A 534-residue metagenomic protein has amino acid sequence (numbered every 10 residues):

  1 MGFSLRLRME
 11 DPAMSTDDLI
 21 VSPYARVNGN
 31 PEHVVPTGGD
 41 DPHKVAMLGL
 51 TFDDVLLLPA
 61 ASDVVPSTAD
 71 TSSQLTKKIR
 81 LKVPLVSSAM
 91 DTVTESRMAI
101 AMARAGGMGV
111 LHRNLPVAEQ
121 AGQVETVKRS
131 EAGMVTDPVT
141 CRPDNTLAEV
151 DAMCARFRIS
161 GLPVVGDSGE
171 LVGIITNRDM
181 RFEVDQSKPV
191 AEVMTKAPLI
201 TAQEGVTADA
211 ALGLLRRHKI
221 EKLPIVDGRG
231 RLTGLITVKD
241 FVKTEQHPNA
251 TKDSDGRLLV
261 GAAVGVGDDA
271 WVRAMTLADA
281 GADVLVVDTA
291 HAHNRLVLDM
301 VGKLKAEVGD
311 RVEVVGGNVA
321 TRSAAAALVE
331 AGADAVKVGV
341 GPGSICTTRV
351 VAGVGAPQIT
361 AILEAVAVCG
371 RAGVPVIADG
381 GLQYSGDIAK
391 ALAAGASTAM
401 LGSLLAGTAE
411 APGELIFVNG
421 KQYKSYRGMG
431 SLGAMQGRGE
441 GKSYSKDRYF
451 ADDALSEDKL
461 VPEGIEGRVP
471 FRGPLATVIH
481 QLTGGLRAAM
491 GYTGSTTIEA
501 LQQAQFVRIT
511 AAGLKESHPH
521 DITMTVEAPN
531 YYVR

Functional and structural regions predicted by a protein language model:
L7-A61, C141-R142, A202-Q203, G213 (+4 more regions): Alpha/beta catalytic cores of nucleotide-metabolism and tRNA/nucleoside-modifying enzymes
A69-L81, S88-M90, E119-I159, V164-G166 (+5 more regions): Bateman/CBS regulatory modules and CBS-like beta-alpha motifs in cytosolic regions of diverse proteins
R80-S87, M134-P138, D253-A263, K305-A320 (+2 more regions): Short beta-strand/loop segments at the ligand-binding rim of alpha/beta enzyme cores
M98-A99, V272-L277, A320-V338, Q383-S397: Catalytic cores of alpha/beta
A103, K128, D151-A155, V172 (+5 more regions): Surface-exposed amphipathic alpha-helices with a cationic face
G107-E119, A282-N294, K337-A352, L382-I416: Glycine-rich phosphate-binding active-site loops on the catalytic face of alpha/beta enzymes
H112-N114, T140, G161-P163, T201-A202 (+5 more regions): Catalytic beta/alpha-barrel core
V117-V124, T233, V238-T251, D269-W271 (+4 more regions): Active-site-adjacent beta->alpha loops and helix N-cap segments on the catalytic face of soluble alpha/beta enzymes
